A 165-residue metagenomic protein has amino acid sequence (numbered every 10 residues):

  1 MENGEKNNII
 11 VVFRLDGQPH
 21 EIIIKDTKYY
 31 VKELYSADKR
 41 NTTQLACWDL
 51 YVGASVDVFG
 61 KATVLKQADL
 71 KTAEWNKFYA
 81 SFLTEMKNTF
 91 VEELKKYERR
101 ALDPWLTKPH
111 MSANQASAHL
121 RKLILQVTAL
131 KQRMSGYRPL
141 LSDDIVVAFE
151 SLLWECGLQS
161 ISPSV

Functional and structural regions predicted by a protein language model:
M1-V165: Extended amphipathic alpha-helical elements
